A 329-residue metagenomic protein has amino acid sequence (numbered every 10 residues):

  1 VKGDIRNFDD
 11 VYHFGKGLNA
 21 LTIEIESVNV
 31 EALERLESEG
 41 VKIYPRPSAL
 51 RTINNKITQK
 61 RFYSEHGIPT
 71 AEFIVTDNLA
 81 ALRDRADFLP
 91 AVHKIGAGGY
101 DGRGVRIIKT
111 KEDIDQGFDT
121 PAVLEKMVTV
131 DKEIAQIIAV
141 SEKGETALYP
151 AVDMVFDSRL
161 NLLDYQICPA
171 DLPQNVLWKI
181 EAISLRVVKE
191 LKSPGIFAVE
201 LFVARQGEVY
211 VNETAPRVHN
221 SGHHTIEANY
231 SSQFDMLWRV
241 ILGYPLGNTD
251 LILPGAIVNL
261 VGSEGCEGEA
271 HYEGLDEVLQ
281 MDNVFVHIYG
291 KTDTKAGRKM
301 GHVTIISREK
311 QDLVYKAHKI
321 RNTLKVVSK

Functional and structural regions predicted by a protein language model:
V1-N78, G99: Conserved N-proximal alpha/beta basic substrate-recognition cap immediately N-terminal to, or forming the N-lobe
V11, L33-E34, K60, L82-R83 (+3 more regions): Short amphipathic alpha-helical segments and helix-helix/interface helices
L33-L36, I138, I226: Short amphipathic alpha-helical segments
V41, F62-I68, K94-D101, S158-C168 (+1 more regions): Acidic/polar active-site rim loop that often engages polyanionic ligands
F62-D153: Rossmann-like NAD(P)H-binding beta-loop-alpha module
F118-L172, L177-V211, A215-H223, D235 (+3 more regions): Phosphate-binding core of ATP-grasp and ATP-grasp-like enzymes
I226-Q233: A short mixed-secondary-structure module that forms the rim of ligand-binding clefts
R239-K329: Peripheral (often C-terminal) accessory segments that flank ATP-dependent C-N-forming ligase machineries
